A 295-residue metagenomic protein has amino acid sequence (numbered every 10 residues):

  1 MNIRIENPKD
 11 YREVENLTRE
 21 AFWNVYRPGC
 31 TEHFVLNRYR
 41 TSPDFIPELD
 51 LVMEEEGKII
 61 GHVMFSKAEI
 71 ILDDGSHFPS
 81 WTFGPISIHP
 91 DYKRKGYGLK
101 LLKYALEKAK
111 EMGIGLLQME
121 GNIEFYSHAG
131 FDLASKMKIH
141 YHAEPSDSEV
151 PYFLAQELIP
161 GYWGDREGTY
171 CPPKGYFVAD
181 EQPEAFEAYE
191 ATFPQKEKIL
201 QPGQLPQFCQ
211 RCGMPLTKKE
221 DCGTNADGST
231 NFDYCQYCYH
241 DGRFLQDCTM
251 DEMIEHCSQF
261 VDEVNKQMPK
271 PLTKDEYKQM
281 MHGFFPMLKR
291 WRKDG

Functional and structural regions predicted by a protein language model:
M1, K58-H62, W81: Glycine-rich phosphate/pyrophosphate-binding loop shared by adenosine-nucleotide-utilizing enzymes
N2-V14: A short beta-loop-alpha structural element at the N-terminal edge of CoA-dependent acyl/N-acetyltransferase catalytic
E15, F22, Y26-M64, E69: Active-site rim helix/loop that mediates acceptor-substrate recognition in acyltransferases
P85-K93: A short, internal acetyl-CoA/4′-phosphopantetheine-binding micro-motif in the GNAT/acyltransferase core
Y92, G96-Y104, I114: Conserved acetyl-CoA pyrophosphate-binding loop and the N-cap/start of the following alpha-helix in GNAT-like
E111-I114, G121-D147: Conserved active-site alpha-helix within GNAT-family acetyltransferase domains
C209-C212, C235: Short cysteine-rich clusters marking metal-coordination/redox-active sites
C222-F232: Short linker/helix segments within small regulatory modules
